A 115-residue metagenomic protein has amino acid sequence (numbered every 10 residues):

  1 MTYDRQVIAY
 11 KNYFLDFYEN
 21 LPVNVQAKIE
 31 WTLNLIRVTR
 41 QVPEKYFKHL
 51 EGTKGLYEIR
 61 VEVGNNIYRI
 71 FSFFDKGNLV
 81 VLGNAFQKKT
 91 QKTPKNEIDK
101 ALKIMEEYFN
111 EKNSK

Functional and structural regions predicted by a protein language model:
M1-I67, K76-V80, K89-K115: Basic, Lys/Arg-enriched alpha-helical interface segments
G83: ATP-dependent carboxylate-activation loops
